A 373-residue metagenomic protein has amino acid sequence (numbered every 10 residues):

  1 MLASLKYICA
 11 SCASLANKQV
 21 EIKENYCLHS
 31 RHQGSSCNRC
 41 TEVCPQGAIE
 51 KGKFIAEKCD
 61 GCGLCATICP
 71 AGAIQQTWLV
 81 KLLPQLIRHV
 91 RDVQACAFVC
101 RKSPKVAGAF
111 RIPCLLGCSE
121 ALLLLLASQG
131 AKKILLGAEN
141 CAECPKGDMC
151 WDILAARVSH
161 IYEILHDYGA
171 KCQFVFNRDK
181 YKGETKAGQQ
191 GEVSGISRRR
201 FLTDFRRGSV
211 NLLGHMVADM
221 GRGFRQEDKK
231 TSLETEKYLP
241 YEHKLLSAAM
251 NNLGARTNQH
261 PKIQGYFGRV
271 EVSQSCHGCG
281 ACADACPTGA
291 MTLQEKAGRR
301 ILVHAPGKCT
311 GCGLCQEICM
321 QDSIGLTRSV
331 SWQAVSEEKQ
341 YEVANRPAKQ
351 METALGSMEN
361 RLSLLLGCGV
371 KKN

Functional and structural regions predicted by a protein language model:
M1-Q19, N25, H29, S35 (+3 more regions): Flanking helices and flexible, charged tails adjoining ferredoxin-like Fe-S electron-transfer domains in multi-subunit
M1-V43, G47, V93-K105, D179-G289 (+1 more regions): Ferredoxin-type iron-sulfur electron-transfer modules and their immediate structural context
N38-V43, G61-A71, G278-A285, G307-I318: C-type cytochrome heme c attachment motif
Q46, T288-K296, Q321: Conserved helix-loop functional segments at active or binding sites
I49-E50, I74, M291-T292, I324-G325: A short, conserved structural fragment
K51-C59, K296-C309: Short linker/helix segments within small regulatory modules
I55, C59-I68, G195-R207: Basic (Lys/Arg-enriched) interaction patch that binds polyanionic ligands
